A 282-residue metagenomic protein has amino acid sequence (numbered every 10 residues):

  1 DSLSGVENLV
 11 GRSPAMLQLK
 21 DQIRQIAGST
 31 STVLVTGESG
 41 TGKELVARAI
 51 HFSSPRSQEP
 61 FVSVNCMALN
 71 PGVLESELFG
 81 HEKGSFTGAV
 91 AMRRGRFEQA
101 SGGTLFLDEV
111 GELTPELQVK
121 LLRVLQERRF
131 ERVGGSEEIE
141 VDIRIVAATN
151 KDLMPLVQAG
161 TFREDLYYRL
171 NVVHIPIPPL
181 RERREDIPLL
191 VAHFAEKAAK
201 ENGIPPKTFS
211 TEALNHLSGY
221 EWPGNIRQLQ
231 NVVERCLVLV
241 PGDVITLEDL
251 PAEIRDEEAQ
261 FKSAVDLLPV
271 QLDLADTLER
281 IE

Functional and structural regions predicted by a protein language model:
S2, V6, R12-A15, S54-E59 (+3 more regions): Nucleotide-binding/hydrolysis machinery
S2-K20, G72, L272-T277: Dynamic helix-loop-helix/coil hinge segments at AAA+ ATPase domain boundaries and subdomain interfaces
N8, D21-T87, E98-T114, D142 (+2 more regions): Conserved post-Walker A coupling segment in P-loop NTPases
M67, G84-A91, E127-R132, P155 (+1 more regions): Short gly/ser/thr-rich secondary-structure transition/capping motifs
E109, A147-D152: A short beta-strand-to-loop transition that corresponds to the Sensor-1 phosphate-sensing loop of AAA+ P-loop ATPases
N231, L267-E282: Bacterial C-terminal helix-turn-helix
A259-L268: Intrinsically disordered or compositionally simple regulatory linkers and C-terminal tails in signal-transduction
